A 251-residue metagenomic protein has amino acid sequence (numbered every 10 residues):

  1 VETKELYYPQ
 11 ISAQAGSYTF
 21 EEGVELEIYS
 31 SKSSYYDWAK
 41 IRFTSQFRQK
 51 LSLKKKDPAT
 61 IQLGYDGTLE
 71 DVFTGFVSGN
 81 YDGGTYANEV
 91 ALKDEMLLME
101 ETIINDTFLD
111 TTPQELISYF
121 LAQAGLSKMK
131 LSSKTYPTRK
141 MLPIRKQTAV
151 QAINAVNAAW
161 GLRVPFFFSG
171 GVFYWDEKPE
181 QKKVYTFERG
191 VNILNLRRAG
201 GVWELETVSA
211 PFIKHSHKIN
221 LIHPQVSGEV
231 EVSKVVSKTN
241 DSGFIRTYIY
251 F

Functional and structural regions predicted by a protein language model:
V1-S52, E95-L97, P179-F251: Juxtamembrane "anchor/assembly" segments of surface/extracellular structural proteins
E2, A87-L97, K130-A199: Short beta-strand-centered interaction patches in the first periplasmic/extracellular domains of large envelope
T44-S127: Surface-exposed cap/loop segments at beta↔alpha junctions
A59, Y86, Y174, K218-N220 (+1 more regions): A structural signal for the main folded, soluble domain(s) of proteins
T74, Q114-S118, V150-N154, I213-H217: Extracytoplasmic/secreted envelope proteins and their assembly/folding machinery, especially bacterial periplasmic
G75-G83, L142, E231-S242: Short, compositionally biased
S127, R163, V226: LysM (lysin motif) carbohydrate-binding repeats in extracellular/periplasmic proteins that recognize
